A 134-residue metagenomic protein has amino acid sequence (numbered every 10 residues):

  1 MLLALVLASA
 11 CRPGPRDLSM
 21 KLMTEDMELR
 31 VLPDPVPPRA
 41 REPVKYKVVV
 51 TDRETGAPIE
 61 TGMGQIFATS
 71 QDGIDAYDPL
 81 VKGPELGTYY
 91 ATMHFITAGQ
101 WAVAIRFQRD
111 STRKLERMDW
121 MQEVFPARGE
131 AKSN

Functional and structural regions predicted by a protein language model:
M1-S9: Sec-dependent bacterial lipoprotein signal peptides
C11-N134: N-terminal soluble domains immediately following signal/targeting peptides that reside in extracytoplasmic
